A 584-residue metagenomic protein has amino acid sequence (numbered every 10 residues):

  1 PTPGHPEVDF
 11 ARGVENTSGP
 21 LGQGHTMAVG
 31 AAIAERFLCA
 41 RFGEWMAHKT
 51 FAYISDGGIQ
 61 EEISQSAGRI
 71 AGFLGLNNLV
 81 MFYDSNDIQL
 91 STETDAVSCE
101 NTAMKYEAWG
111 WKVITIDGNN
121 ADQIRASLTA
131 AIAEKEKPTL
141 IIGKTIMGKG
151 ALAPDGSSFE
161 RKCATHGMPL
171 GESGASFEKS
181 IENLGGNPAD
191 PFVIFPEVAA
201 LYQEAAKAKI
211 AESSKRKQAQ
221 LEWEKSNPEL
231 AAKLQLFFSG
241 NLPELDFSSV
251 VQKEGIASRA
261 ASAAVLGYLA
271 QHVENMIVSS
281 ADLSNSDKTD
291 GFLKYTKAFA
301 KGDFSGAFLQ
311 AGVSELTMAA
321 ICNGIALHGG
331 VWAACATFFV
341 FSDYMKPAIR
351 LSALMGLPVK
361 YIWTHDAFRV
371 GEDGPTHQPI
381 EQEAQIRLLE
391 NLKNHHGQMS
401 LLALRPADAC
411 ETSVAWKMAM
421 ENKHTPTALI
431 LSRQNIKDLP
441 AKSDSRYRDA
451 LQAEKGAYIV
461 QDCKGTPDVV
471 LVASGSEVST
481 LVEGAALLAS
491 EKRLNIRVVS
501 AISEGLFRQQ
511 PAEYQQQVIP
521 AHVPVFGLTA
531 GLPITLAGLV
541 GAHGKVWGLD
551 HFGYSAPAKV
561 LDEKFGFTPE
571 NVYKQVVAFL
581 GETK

Functional and structural regions predicted by a protein language model:
P1-T17, Q23, M27, I33 (+7 more regions): Thiamine diphosphate
P1-T50, A199-D438, S500, P511 (+3 more regions): Thiamine diphosphate
A52-Y53, M81, S279, F526: Residue-level marker for buried hydrophobic side chains located in beta-strands that build the well-ordered beta-sheet
S55, Y83-D84, G143, A281 (+1 more regions): Active-site flanking residues adjacent to catalytic metal/cofactor-binding acidic residues
S55-D56, N119, S314, A407 (+1 more regions): Structured loop/turn residues at secondary-structure junctions
G57-I63: Short acidic, Gly/Ser-rich segments with clustered Asp/Glu that frequently serve as metal-coordination loops in enzyme
G58, I146, S284: Catalytic metal-binding/acid-base residues of hydrolase active sites
